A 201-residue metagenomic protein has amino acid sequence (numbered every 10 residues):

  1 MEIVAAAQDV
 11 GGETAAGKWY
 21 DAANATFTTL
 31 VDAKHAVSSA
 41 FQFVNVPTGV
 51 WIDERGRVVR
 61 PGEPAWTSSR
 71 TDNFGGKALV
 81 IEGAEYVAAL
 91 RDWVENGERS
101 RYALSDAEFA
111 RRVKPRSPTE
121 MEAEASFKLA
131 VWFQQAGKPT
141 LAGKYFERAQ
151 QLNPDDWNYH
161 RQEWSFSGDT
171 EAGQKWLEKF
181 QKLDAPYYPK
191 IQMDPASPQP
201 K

Functional and structural regions predicted by a protein language model:
M1-A22, A33, V37: Structural microenvironment flanking redox-active thiols in thiol-disulfide oxidoreductases
N24-T28, F41-V50: Structural micro-motif
D53-K138: Thiol-/selenol-based redox modules, centered on thioredoxin-like and closely related oxidoreductase domains
E120, L152-P154: Short coil turns that delineate tetratricopeptide repeat
F127-K128, H160-E163: Alpha-solenoid helical repeat scaffolds
F166-D194: Alpha-helical linker/edge segments of TPR/alpha-solenoid repeat scaffolds and analogous pre-/post-domain helices
